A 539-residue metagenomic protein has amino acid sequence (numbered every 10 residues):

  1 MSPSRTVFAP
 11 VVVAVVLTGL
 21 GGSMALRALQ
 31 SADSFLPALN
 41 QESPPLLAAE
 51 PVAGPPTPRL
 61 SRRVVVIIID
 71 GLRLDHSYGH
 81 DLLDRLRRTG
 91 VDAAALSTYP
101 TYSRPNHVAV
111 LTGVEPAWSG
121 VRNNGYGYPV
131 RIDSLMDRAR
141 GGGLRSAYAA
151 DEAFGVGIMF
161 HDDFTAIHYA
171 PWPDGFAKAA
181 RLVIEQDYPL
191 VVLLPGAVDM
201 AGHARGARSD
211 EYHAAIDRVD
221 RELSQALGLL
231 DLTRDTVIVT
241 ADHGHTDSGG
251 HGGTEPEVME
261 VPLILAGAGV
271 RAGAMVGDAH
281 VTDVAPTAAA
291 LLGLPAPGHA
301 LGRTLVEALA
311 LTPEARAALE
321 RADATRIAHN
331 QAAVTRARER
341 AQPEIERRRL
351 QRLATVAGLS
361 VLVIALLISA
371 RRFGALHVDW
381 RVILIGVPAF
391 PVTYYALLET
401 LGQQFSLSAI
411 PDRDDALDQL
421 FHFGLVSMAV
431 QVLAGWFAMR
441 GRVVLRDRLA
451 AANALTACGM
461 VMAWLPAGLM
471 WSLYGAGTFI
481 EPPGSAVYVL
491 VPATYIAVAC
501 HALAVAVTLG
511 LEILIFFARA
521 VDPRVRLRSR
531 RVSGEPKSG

Functional and structural regions predicted by a protein language model:
M1-R62, L490, A520-G539: N-terminal secretory/membrane-targeting segments
R5-P10, V16-A25, V156-G157, D163-V219 (+5 more regions): Anion-binding catalytic surfaces of enzymes that hydrolyze or transfer phosphate/sulfate esters
S31-A48, P56, L60-Y188, V284-L291 (+2 more regions): Active-site-proximal alpha/beta segments of enzymes that process anionic O-linked groups
L39-A53, T57-L60, P173-Q186, V191 (+4 more regions): A long, amphipathic alpha-helix that forms part of the scaffold/cap immediately adjacent to metal-dependent active
R104-V114, G253-P295: Substrate-binding rim/cap in mid-to-C-terminal beta-strand-loop elements of soluble/periplasmic
G293-I327: Polar, surface-exposed loop/tail segments that function as active-site lids or cofactor/substrate-recognition elements
E314-I368: Acidic, Ser/Thr-rich low-complexity intrinsically disordered segments
R348-G539: Alpha-helical transmembrane segments of integral membrane proteins
